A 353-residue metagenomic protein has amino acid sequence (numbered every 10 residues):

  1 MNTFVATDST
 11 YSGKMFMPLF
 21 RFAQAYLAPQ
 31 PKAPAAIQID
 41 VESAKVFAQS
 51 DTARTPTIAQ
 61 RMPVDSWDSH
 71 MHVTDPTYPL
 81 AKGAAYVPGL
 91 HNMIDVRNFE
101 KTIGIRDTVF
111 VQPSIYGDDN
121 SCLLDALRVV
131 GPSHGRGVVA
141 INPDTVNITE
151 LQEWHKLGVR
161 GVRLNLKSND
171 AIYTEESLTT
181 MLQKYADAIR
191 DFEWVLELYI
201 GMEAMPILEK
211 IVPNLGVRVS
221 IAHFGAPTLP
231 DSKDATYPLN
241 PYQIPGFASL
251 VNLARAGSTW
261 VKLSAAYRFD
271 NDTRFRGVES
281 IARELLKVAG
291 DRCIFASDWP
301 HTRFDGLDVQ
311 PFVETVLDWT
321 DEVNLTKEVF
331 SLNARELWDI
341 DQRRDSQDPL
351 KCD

Functional and structural regions predicted by a protein language model:
F4, D8-D65, L90-D107, G290-R292 (+1 more regions): Mid-to-C-terminal alpha-helical segments outside catalytic/metal-binding sites
S43-S50, G117-E203, E209-P213, K262-Y267: Active-site gating/metal-coordination segments in enzymes
P63-P79: Di-metal (Zn2+ and/or Mg2+/Mn2+) metal-binding site signature of metallo-dependent hydrolases with the MBL/beta-CASP
W67-M71, T108-V111, G135-V139, V162-L164 (+4 more regions): Hydrophobic faces of well-ordered beta-strands that scaffold small-molecule active sites in alpha/beta enzyme cores
H70, L123, I189, V261 (+3 more regions): Conserved, mostly hydrophobic/aromatic
K82-V130, Q152: Alpha-helical scaffold segments that flank or form the walls of functional sites
N92-V96, D119-C122, V146-T149, P206 (+2 more regions): Alpha-helical scaffolding within the catalytic cores of extracellular/periplasmic polymer-degrading hydrolases
E176-F295, R303, E336, C352: Catalytic pocket-lining loop regions of alpha/beta-barrel enzymes, especially the amidohydrolase/enolase/GH5 lineages
